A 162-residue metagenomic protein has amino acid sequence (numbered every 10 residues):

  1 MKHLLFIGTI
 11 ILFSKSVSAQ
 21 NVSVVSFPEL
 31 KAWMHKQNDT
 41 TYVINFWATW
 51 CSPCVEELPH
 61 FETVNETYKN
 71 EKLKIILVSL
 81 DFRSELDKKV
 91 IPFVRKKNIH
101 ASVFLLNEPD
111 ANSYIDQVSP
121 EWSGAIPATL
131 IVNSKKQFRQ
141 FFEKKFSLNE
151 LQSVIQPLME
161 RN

Functional and structural regions predicted by a protein language model:
M1-V25: Bacterial Sec-dependent N-terminal signal peptides
N21-T41, N65: A short beta-strand-turn-helix
Q37-Y42, E71-K74, I99-A101: Loop/turn elements at helix/coil->beta-strand transitions in domains of secreted/extracellular proteins
T40-Y42, W47-W50, A125: Short pre-active-site segment immediately N-terminal to redox-active cysteine/selenocysteine motifs in thiol-based
F46-H60: Conserved redox-active cysteine motifs that mediate thiol-disulfide chemistry, especially di-cysteine Cys-X(1-2)-Cys
P59-K97, A111-I115: Structural microenvironment flanking redox-active thiols in thiol-disulfide oxidoreductases
F93-I126: Short, internal strand/loop/helix patches that form the active-site neighborhood or redox-interaction surface
A128-N162: Thiol-/selenol-based redox modules, centered on thioredoxin-like and closely related oxidoreductase domains
